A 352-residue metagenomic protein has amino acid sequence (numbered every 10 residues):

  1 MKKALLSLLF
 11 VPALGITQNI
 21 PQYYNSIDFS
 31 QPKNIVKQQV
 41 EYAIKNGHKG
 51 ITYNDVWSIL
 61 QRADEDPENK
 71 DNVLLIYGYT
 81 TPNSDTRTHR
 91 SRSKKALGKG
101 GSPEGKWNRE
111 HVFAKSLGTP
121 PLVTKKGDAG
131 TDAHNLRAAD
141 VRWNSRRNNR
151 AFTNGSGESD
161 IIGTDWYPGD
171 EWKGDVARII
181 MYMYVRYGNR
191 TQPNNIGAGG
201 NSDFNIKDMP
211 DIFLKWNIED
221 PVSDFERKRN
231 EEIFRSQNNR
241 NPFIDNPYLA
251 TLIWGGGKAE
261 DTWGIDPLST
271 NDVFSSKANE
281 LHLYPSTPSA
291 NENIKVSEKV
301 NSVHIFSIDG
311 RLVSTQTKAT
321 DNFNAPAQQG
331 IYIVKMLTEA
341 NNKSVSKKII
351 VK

Functional and structural regions predicted by a protein language model:
M1-P21, T270: Bacterial Sec-dependent N-terminal signal peptides
K3, Q329-K352: C-terminal tail/sorting-segment detector
T17-D85: N-terminal module-boundary/linker segments of secreted carbohydrate-active enzymes
G98-P267: Domain-level detector of nuclease and nuclease-like folds in predominantly extracellular/periplasmic contexts
K106, V296-S302: Short proline/glycine-enriched turn/loop motifs at strand-loop junctions of beta-rich domains
T262-N293, N301: Residue-level detector of functionally pivotal "anchor" positions at catalytic/ligand-binding pockets or at interdomain
S289, L312-Q328, A340-N342: Glycine-centered tight-turn motifs at strand-turn-strand junctions
I305-V313, Y332: Short, glycine-anchored, charge-dense loop/turn motifs used at functional sites
